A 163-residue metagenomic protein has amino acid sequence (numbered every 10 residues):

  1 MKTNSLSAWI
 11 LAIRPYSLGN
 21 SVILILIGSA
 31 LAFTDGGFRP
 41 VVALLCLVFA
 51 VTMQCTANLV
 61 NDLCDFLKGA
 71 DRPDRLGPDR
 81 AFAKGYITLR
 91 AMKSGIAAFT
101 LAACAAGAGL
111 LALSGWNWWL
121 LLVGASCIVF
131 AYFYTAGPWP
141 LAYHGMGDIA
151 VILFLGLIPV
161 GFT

Functional and structural regions predicted by a protein language model:
M1-L6, L63-I87: Cytosolic, membrane-interface loops and tails of multi-pass inner-membrane proteins
M1-V41, L45: Topogenic membrane-insertion module of multi-pass membrane proteins
K2, P78-R80, K84-T163: Intramembrane alpha-helical segments
L26-I27, G36-L63, L121-Y132: Membrane-embedded alpha-helical segments that form the functional core of polytopic membrane enzymes, especially those
I27, L31, T56-V60, A106-G109 (+1 more regions): Alpha-helical membrane-inserting segments
F33-T34, F38, L63, L67 (+2 more regions): Membrane-interface elements of multi-pass transporters and channels
